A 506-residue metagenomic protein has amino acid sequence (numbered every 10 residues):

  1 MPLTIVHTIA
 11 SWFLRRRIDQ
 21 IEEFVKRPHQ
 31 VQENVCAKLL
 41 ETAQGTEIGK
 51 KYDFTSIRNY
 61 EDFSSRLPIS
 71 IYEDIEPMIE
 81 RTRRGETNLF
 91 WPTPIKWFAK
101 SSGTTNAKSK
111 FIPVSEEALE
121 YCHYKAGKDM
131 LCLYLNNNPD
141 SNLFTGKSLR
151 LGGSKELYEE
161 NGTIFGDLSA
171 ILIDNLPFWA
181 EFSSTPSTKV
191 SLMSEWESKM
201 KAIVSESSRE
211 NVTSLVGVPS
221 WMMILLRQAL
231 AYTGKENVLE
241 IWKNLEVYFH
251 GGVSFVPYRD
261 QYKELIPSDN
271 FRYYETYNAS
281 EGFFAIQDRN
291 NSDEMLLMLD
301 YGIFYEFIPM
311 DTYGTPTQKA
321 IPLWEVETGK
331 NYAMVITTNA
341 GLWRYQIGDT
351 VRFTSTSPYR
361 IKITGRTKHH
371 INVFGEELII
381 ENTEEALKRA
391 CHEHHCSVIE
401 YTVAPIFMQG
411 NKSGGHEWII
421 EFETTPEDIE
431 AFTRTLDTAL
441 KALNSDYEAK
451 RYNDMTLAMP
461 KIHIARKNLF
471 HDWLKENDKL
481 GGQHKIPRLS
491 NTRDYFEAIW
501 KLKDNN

Functional and structural regions predicted by a protein language model:
M1-T55, F63-S70, M78-G85, I171-N506: Active-site glycine/GP-rich loop and adjacent strand/helix microenvironment that borders small-molecule binding pockets
Q30, N34-F98, S109-V114, Y121 (+2 more regions): Active-site diphosphate/adenylate-binding microenvironment
A99-T105: Conserved helicase ATPase motor motifs in RecA-like P-loop NTPase domains
A107-I112, H370-V373: Short small-residue beta-strand/loop micro-motif enriched in glycine and branched aliphatics
P113, E117-H123, Y248-F249, R272: Long, hydrophobic, well-ordered secondary-structure blocks that form the structural core and pocket-lining surfaces
A118-A126, L297, I379: Short acidic-hydrophobic sequence patches enriched in Asp/Glu that either
A126-L131, N291: Short, basic alpha-helical nucleic acid-contact segments in DNA-binding proteins and DNA transaction factors
L133-P177: Conserved AMP-binding loop of ANL adenylate-forming enzymes
